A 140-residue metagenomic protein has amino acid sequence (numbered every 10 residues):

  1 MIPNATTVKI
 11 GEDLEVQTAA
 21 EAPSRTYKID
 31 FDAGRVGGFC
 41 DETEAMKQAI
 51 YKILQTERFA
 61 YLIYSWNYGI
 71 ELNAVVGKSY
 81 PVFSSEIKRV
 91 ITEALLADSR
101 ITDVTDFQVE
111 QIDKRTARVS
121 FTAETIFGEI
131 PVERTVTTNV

Functional and structural regions predicted by a protein language model:
M1-E86, E110-V140: Immediate N-terminus of the mature polypeptide
I91, L95-F107: Short acidic amphipathic segments
